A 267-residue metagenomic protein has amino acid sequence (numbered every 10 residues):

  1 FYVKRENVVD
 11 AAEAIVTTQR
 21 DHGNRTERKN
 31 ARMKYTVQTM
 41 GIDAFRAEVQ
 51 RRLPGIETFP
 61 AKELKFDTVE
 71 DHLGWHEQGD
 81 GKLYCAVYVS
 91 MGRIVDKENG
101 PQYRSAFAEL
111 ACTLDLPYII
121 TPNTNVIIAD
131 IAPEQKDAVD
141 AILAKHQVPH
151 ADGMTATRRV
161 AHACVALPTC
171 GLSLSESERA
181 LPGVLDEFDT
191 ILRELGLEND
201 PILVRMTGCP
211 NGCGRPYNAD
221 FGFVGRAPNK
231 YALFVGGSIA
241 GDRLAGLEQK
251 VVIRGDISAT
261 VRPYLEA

Functional and structural regions predicted by a protein language model:
F1-A267: Peripheral terminal and linker regions in Fe-S/redox and tRNA-modifying enzymes
